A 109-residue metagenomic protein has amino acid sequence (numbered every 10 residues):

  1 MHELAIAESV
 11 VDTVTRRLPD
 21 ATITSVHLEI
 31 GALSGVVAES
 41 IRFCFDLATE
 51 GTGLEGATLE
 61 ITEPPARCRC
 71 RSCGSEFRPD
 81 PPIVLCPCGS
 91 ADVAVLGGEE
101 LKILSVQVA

Functional and structural regions predicted by a protein language model:
M1-E55: Long, charged N-terminal interaction/targeting segments
H2-D12, L54-L59, L96-A109: Extended interfacial segments that mediate partner engagement and assembly in macromolecular machines
E29-L33, T62-A66, V106: Short loop/turn motifs enriched for small/polar and acidic residues
G51, L85, D92-A94: Short secondary-structure boundary/capping segments
G56-E63, P87-C88: Short, conserved loop-to-beta-strand elements that form functional interface hotspots
P64-A66, P81-V84, E99: Short metal-coordination and nucleic-acid-contact micro-motifs, chiefly zinc-binding Cys/His arrays
C70-C73, L85-C86: Short cysteine-rich clusters marking metal-coordination/redox-active sites
E76-F77, S90-V93: Cys/His-rich microdomains that often coordinate metals
